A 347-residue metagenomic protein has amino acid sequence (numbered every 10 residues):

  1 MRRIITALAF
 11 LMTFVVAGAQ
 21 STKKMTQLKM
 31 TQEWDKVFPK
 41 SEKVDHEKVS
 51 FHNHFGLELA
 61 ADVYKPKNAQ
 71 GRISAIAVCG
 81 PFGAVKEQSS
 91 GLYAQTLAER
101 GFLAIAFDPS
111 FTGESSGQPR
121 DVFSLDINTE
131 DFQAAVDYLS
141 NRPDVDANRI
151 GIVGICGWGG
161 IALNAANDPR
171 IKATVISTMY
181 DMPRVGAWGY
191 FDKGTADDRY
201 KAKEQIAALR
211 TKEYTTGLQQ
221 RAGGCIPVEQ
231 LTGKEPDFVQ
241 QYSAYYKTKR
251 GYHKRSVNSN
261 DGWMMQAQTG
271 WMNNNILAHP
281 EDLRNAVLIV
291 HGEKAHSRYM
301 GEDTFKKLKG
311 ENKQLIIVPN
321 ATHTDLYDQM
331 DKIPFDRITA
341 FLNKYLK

Functional and structural regions predicted by a protein language model:
M25-G71: N-terminal cap/lid segment of alpha/beta-hydrolase-fold proteins
R72-P81: Short beta-strand element of the alpha/beta-hydrolase
G83-Q95, P109: The serine-hydrolase catalytic nucleophile loop
T96-S116: Conserved alpha/beta-hydrolase
V122-P143: Alpha/beta-hydrolase active-site loop
L163-K247: Alpha/beta-hydrolase-fold enzymes
L283, I289-H291: Short beta-strand/loop motif that positions the catalytic acidic residue of the alpha/beta-hydrolase fold
A321-K332: Catalytic histidine-centered segment of alpha/beta-hydrolase-like enzymes
